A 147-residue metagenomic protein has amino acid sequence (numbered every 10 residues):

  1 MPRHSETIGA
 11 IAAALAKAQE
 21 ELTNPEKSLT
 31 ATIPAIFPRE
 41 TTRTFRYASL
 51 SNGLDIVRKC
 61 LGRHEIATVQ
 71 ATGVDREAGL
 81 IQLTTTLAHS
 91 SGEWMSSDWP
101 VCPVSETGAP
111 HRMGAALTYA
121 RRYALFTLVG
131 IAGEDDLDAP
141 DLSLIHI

Functional and structural regions predicted by a protein language model:
M1-L144: Polyanion-binding surfaces on beta-sheet-dominated domains and ring/shell assemblies
